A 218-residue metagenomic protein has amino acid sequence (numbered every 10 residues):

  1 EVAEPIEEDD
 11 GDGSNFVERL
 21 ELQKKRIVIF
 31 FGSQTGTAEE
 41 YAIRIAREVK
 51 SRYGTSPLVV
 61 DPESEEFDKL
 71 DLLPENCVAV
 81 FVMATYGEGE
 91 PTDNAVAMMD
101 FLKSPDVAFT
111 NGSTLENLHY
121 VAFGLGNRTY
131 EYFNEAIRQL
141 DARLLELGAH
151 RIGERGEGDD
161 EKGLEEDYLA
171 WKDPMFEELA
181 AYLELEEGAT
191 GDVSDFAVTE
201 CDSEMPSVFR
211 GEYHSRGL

Functional and structural regions predicted by a protein language model:
E1-L218: FNR-like FAD-binding dehydrogenase module
